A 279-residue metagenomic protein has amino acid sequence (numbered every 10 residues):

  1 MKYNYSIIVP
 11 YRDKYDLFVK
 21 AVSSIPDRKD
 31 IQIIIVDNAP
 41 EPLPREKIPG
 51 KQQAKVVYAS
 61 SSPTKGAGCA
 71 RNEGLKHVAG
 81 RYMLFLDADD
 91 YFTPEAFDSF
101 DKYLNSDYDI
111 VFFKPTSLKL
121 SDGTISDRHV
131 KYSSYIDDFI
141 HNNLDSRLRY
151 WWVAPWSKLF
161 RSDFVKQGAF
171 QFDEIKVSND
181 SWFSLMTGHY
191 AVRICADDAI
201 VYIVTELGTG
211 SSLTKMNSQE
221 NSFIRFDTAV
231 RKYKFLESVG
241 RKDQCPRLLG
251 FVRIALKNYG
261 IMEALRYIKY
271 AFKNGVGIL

Functional and structural regions predicted by a protein language model:
Y3-S6, S24, Q32, W182: Cell-envelope/extracellular polymer assembly enzymes that use nucleotide-activated donors
S6-V9, I34-I35, H189: Short hydrophobic beta-strand elements that form part of the catalytic alpha/beta core underpinning NDP-sugar/donor
I8-D27: Short, well-formed alpha-helical segments that are part of the catalytic scaffolds of diverse glycosyltransferases
Y15, S24, D37-I48, S61-P63: A conserved acidic beta->alpha catalytic loop
Q52, K176, A196, V201-L279: C-terminal subregions of glycosyltransferases and related glycan-biosynthesis enzymes
S61-V78: Glycine-rich, basic loop-to-helix element that forms the pyrophosphate-binding segment of sugar-nucleotide handling
A67-N72, A88-D197, V204-E220, G240: Donor-binding/catalytic cores of nucleotide-activated saccharide and glycerol-phosphate transferases/polymerases
M83: Short aromatic/hydrophobic "clamp" motif used to bind/position activated sugar donors
